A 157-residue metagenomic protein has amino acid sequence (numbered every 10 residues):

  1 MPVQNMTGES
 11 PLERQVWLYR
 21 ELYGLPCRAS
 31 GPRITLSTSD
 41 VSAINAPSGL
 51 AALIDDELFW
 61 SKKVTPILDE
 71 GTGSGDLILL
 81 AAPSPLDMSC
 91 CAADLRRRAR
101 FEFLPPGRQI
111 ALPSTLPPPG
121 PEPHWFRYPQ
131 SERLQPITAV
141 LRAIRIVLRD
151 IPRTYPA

Functional and structural regions predicted by a protein language model:
M1-G73, P83-P85, S131-L134, T138-L141 (+1 more regions): Signature for HUH/AEP ssDNA processing cores
V41, S74-D76, G107-Q109: Extracellular structured ligand-interaction cores
L79: Catalytic core of tubulin tyrosine ligase-like
D87-A157: DNA replication initiation modules
